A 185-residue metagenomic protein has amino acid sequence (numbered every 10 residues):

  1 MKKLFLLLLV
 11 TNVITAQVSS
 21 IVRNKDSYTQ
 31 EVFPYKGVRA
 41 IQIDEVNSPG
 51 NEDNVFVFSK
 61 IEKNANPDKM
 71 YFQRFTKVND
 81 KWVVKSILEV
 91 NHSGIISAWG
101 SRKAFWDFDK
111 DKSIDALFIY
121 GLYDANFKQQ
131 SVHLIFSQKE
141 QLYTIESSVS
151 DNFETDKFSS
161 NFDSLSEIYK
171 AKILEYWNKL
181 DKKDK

Functional and structural regions predicted by a protein language model:
K3, A16-S48, Q130-V132, S137-K185: Acidic, small-residue rich beta-repeat scaffolds with periodic aromatic anchors
K3-V13: Sec-dependent N-terminal signal peptides
N24-N79: N-terminal "first-domain core" detector
G50-S59, F108-Y120: Acidic/hydrophobic-patterned starts of short beta strands in beta-sheet-rich repeat architectures
F58-N66, S93-I95, Y123-Q129, H133-L134: Short consensus segments that form the blades of beta-propeller domains, in both extracellular/periplasmic
F75-I87, F136-E146: Surface-exposed loop/turn elements that mediate protein-protein interactions on large endomembrane-trafficking
V83-I96, D151-D163: Surface-exposed loop and turn segments in beta-propeller and other repeat-based domains that flank or scaffold
F105-I114, S137-L142: A short, structured loop/turn motif at beta-sheet edges
